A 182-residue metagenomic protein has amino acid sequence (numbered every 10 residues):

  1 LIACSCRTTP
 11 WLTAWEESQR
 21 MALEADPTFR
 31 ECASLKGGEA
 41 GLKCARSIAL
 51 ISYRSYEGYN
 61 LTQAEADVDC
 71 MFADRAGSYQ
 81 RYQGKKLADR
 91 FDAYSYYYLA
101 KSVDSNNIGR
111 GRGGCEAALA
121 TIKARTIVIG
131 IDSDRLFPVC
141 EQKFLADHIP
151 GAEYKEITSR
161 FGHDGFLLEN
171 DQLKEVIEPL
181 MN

Functional and structural regions predicted by a protein language model:
A3-K86: Alpha/beta-hydrolase-fold enzymes
S5, D132-D134: Residue-level signal for short, function-critical loop segments
Y82-Q83, Y98-A118: Active-site nucleophile elbow and catalytic-triad environment of alpha/beta-hydrolase enzymes
Y94-K101, E175: Feature representing long, continuous alpha-helical segments
L119-K123, H148-I149: Short, conserved loop/helix-junction motifs that constitute active-site signature segments in enzyme catalytic cores
I122, V128-G130: Short beta-strand/loop motif that positions the catalytic acidic residue of the alpha/beta-hydrolase fold
R135-E141: Conserved alpha/beta-hydrolase "acid-adjacent" motif
K143-F144, G151-N182: Catalytic active-site module of serine/aspartate enzymes centered on a nucleophile-bearing elbow/loop
